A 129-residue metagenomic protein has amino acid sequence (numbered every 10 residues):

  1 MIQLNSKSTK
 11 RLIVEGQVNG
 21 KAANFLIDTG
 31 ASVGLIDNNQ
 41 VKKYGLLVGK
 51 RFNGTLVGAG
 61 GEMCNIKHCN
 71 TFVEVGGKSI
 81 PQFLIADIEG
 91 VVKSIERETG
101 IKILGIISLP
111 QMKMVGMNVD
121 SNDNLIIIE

Functional and structural regions predicted by a protein language model:
M1-E129: Pepsin/retropepsin-fold aspartyl endopeptidases
